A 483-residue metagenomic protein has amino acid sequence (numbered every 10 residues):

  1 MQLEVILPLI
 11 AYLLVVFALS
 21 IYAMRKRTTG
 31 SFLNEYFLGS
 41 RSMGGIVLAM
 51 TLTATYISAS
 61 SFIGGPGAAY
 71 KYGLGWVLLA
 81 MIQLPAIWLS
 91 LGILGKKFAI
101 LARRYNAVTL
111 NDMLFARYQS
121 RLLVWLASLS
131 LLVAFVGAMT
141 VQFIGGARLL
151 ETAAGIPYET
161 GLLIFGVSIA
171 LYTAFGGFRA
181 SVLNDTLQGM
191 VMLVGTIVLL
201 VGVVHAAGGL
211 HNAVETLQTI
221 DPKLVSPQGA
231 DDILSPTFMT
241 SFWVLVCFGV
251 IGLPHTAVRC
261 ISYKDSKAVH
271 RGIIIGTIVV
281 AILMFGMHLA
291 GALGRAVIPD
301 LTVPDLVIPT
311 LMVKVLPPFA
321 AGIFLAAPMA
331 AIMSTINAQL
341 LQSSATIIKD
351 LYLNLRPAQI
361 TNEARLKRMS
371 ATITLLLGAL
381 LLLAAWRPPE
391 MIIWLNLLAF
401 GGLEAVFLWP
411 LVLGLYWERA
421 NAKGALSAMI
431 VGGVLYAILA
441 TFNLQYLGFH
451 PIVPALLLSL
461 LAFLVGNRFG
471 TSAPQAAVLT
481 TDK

Functional and structural regions predicted by a protein language model:
M1-K483: Membrane-embedded helix-loop-helix hairpins and adjacent transmembrane boundary segments in multi-pass transporters
